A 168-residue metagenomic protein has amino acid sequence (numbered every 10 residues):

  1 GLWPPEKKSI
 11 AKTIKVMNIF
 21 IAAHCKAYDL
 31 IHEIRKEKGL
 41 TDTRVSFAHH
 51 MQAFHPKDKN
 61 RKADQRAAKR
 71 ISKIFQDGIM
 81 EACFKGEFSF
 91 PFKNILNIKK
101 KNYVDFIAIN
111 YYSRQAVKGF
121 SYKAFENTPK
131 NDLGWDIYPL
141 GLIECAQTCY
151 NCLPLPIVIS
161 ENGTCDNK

Functional and structural regions predicted by a protein language model:
G1-K168: Non-catalytic scaffold segments within catalytic domains of secreted glycoside hydrolases
